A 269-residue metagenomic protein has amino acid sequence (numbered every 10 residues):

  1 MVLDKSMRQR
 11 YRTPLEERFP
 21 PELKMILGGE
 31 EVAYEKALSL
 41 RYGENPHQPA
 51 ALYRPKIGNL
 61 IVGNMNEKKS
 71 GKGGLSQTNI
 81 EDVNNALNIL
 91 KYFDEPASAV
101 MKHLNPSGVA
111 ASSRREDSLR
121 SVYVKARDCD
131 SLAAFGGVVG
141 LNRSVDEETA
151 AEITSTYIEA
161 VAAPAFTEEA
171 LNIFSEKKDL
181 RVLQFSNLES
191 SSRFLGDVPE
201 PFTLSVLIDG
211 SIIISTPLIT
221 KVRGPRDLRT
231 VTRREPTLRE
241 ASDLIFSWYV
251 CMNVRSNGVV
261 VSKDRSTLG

Functional and structural regions predicted by a protein language model:
M1-I219, E240-G258: Active-site loops and adjacent core secondary-structure elements that bind or stabilize anionic groups
G224-L268: Internal active-site segments that recognize and position negatively charged phosphoryl groups and nucleotide moieties
